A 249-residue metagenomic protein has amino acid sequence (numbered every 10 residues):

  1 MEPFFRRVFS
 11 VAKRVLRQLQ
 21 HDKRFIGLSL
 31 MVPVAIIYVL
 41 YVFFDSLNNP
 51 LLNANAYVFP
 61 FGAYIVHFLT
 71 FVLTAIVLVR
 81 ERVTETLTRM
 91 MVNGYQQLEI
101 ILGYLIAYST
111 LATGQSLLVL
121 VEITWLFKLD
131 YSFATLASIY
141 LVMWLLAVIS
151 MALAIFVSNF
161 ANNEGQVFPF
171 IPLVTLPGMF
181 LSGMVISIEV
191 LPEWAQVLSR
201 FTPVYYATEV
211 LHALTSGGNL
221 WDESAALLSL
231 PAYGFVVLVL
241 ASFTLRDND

Functional and structural regions predicted by a protein language model:
M1-A12, W194-V204: Short, membrane-interfacial amphipathic segments enriched in basic
P3-L87, L98-S116, F127-L136, Q166-P169 (+2 more regions): Transmembrane helix-boundary elements of multi-pass transport/secretion proteins, especially ABC-type permease modules
V39-L40, T70-T74, L118, E122 (+4 more regions): Hydrophobic/aromatic residues in alpha-helical transmembrane segments
V39-N48, F160-F201: Transmembrane helix segments
S138-A161, M179-S182, A232-L240: Hydrophobic alpha-helical transmembrane segments of polytopic membrane proteins
M184-L227: Terminal transmembrane helical anchor/hairpin motif
